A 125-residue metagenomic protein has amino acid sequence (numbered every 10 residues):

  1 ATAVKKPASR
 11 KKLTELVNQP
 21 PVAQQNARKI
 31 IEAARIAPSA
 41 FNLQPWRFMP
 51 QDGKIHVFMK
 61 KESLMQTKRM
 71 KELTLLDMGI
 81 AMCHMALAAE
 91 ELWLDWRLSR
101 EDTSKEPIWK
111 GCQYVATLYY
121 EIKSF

Functional and structural regions predicted by a protein language model:
A1-F125: Acidic, surface-exposed loops and disordered segments
